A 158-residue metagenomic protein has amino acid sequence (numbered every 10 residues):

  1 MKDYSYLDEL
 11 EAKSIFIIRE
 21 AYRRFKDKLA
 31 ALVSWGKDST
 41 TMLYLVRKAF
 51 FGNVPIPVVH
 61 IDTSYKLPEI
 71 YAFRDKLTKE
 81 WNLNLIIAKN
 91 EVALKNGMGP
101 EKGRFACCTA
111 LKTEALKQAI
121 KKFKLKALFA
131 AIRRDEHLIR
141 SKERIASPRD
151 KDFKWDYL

Functional and structural regions predicted by a protein language model:
M1-L158: ATP-dependent adenylation/nucleotidyltransferase module used to activate substrates
